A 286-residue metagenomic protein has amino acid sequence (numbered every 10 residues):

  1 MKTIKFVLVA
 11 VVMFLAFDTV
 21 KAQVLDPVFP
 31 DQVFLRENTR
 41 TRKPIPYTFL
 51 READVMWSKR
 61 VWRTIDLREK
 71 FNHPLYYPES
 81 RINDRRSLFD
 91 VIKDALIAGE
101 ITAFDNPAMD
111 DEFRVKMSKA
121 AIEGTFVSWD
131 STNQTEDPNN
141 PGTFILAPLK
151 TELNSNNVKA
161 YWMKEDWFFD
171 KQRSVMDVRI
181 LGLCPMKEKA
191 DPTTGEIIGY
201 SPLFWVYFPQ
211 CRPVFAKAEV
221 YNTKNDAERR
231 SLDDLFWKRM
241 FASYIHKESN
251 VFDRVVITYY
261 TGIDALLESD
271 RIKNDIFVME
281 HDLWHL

Functional and structural regions predicted by a protein language model:
M1-F29: Bacterial Sec-dependent N-terminal signal peptides
T3, T132-Q134, M186: Assembly/interface hotspot detector across virion components, adhesins/toxins, and nucleic-acid enzymes
Q23-Q172, A190, P209-L286: A domain-level signal for the mature, folded cores of soluble proteins
N156-V158, V178-I180, S201-L203: Extracytoplasmic
W162-K164, R179-C184, W205: Soluble periplasmic/extracytoplasmic beta-strand elements of cell-envelope proteins
V175, I180-I198: Extended serine/threonine-enriched, polar tracts that run as long, contiguous segments within proteins
T193-Q210: Short linear, low-complexity motifs centered on an aromatic residue
